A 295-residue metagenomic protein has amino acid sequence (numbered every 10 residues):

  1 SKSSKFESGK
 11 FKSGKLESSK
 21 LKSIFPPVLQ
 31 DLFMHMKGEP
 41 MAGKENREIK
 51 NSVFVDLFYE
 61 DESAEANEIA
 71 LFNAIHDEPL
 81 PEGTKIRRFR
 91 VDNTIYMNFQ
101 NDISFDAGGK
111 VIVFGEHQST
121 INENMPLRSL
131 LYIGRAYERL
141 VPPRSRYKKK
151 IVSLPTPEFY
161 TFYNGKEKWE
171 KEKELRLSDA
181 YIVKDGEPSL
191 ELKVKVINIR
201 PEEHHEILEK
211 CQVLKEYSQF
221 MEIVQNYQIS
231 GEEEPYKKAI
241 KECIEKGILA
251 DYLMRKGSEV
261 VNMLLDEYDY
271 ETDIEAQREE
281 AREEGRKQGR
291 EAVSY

Functional and structural regions predicted by a protein language model:
K2-E7, K12, K22-E45, D106-S119 (+3 more regions): Short, charged alpha-helical interaction segments and adjacent helix-coil junctions
K20-I207: Accessory alpha/beta interaction modules
I95, L131, S153, F162 (+7 more regions): Intrinsically disordered, low-complexity N-terminal regions enriched in serine/proline/glycine with scattered basic
N198-E203, L208-Q228: Coupling/switch segment of ABC-type P-loop NTPase heads
